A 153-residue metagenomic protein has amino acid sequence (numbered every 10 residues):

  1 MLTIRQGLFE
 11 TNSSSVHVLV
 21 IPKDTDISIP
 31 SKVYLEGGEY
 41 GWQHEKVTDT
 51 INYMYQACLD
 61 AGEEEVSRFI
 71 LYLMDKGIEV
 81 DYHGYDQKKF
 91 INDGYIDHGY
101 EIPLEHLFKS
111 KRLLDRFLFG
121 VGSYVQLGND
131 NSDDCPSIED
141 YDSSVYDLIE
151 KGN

Functional and structural regions predicted by a protein language model:
M1-I27: Short, extreme N-terminal segment that most often corresponds to the first beta-strand
K23, G152-N153: C-terminal or late-domain output modules
S28-N52: Charged, amphipathic alpha-helical linkers/stalks
H44-E150: Low-complexity intrinsically disordered segments
